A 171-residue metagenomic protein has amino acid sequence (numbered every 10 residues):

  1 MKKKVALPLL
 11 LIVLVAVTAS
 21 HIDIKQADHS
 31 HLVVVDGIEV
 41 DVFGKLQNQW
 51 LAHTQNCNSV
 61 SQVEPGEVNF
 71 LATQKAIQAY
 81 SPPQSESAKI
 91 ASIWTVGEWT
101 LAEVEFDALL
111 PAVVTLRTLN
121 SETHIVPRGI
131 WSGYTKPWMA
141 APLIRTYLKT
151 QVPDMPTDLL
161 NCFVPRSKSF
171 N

Functional and structural regions predicted by a protein language model:
K4-H21: Hydrophobic membrane-insertion alpha-helices, especially the h-region of bacterial N-terminal signal peptides
I22-N48: Ser/Thr/Pro/Gly-rich low-complexity linker/stalk segments immediately outside membranes or between
D36, F43, L51-N58, W131-N171: C-terminal partner/receptor-binding element of secreted or periplasmic proteins
Q55-A88: Short, non-transmembrane alpha-helical segments in secretory-pathway proteins
P82-T95, T157-P165: Short glycine-rich, low-complexity/disordered patches
A88-T118: Exposed beta-strand-loop-beta-strand "reactive/processing" segments of non-cytosolic proteins
P111-W131: A short, surface-exposed beta-strand/turn
